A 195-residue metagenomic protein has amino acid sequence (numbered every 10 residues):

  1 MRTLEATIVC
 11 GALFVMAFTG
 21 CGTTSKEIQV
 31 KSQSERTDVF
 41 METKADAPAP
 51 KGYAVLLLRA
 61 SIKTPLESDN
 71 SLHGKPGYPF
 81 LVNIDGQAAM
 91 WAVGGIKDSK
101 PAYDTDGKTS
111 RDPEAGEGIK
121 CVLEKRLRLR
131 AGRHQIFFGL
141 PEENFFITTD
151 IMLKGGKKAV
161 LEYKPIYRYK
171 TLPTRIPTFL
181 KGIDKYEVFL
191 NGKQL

Functional and structural regions predicted by a protein language model:
M1-T19: Sec-dependent bacterial lipoprotein signal peptides
C21-L195: Short loop/turn and low-complexity linker motifs enriched in small/turn-promoting residues
